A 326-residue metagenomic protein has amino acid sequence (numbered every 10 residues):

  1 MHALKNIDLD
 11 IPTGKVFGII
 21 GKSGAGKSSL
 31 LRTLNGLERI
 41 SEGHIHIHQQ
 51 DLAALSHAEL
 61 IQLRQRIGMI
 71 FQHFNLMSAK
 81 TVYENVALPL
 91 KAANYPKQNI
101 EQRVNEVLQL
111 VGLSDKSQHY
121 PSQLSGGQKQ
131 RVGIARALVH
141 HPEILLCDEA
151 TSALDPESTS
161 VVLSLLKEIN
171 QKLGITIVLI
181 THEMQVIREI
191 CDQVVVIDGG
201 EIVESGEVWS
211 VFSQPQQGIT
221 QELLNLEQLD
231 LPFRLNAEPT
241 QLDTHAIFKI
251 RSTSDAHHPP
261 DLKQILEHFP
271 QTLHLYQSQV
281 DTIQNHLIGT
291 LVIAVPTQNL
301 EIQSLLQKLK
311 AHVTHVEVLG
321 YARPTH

Functional and structural regions predicted by a protein language model:
N35: Helix-to-loop junction immediately C-terminal to a conserved catalytic motif
L52-G68, A92, K97, V211-P215: ABC ATPase NBD coupling module
Y120-L124, Q128: Conserved ABC ATPase signature
V139-E143: A short, proline-enriched helix->beta-strand linker immediately N-terminal to the Walker B motif in ABC-type P-loop
I187-E189: A short, surface-exposed alpha-helical micro-motif characterized by mixed small hydrophobic and charged/polar residues
S205-G206, Q214: ABC ATPase "signature
